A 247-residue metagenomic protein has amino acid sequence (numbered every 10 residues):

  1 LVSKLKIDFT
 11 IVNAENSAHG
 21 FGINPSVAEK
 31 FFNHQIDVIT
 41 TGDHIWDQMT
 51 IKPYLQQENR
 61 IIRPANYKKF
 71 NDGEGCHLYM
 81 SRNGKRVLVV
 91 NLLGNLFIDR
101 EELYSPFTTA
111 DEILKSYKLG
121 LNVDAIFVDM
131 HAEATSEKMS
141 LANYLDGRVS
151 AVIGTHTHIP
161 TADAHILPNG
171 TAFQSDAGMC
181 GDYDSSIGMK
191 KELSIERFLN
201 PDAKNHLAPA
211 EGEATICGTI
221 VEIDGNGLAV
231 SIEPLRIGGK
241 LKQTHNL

Functional and structural regions predicted by a protein language model:
L1-L247: Acidic, metal/ion-coordinating pockets
